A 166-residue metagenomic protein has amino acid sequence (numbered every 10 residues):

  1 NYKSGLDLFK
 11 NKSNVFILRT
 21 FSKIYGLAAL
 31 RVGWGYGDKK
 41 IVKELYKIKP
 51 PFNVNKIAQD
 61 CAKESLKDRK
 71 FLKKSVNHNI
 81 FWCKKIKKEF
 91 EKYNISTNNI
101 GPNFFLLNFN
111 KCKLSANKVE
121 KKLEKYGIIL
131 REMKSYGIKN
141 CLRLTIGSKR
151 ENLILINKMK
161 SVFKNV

Functional and structural regions predicted by a protein language model:
N1-I24: Active-site pre-lysine segment of PLP-dependent enzymes
F16-A28, L45-N55, K134-S135: Active-site PLP-lysine loop of aminotransferase-like
A29, G101, G137-N140: Short acidic/glycine-enriched loop/turn segments that link adjacent beta-strands
V32-K39, L107-N108: Short beta-strand-to-turn element immediately C-terminal to the catalytic PLP-Schiff-base lysine in fold type I
K39-E44, C112: Short helix-loop capping/hinge motifs at secondary-structure junctions, enriched in acidic/polar residues
K43, K63-T97, V119: Conserved PLP-dependent catalytic core of the aminotransferase class-I/II
N79-I80, K92-Y126, L142, I146: Conserved PLP-binding catalytic core of the aspartate aminotransferase-like
K118-R131, S135-V166: PLP-dependent enzyme catalytic core of the Aspartate aminotransferase-like
